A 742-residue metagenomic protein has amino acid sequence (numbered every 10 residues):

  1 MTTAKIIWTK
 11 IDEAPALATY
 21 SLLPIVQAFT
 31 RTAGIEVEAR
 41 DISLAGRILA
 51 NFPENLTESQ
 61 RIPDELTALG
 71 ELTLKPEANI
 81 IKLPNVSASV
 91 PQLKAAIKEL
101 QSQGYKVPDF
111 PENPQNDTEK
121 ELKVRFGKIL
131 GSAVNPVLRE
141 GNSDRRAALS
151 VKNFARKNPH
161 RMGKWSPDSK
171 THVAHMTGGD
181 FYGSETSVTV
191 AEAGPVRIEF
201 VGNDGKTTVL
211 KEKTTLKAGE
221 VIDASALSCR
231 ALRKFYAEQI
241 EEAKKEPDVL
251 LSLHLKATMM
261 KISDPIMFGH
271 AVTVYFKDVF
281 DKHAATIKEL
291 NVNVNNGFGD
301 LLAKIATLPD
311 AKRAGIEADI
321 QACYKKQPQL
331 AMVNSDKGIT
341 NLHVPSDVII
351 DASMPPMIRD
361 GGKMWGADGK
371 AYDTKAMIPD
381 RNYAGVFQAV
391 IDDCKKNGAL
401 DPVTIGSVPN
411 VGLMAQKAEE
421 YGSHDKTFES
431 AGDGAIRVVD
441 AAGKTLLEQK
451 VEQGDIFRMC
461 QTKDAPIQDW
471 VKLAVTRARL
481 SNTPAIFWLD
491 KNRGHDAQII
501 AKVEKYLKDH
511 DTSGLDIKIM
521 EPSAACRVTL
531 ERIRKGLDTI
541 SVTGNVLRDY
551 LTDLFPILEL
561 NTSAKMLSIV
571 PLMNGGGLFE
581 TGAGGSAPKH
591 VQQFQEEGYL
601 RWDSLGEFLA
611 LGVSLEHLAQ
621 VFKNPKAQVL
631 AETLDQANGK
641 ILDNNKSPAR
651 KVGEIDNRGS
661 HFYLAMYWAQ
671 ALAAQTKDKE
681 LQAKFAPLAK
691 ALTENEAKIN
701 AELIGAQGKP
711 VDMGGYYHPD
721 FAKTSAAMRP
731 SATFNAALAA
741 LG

Functional and structural regions predicted by a protein language model:
T2-G269, D278-K502, Y506-V528, R532-W668 (+3 more regions): Extended, well-ordered protein cores
V274-Y275: Short active-site loop/helix that positions an aromatic residue
Q628, K679-A683: Short, solvent-exposed positions on alpha-helices
N644-N645, K651-G659, P687, K709-M713 (+2 more regions): Terminal, compositionally biased segments used for targeting/anchoring and flexible tails
A673-T676: Ligand-binding pocket scaffold of soluble enzyme catalytic domains
Q682-K690: Short, charged, amphipathic alpha-helical segments
N700-Y717: A glycine-biased, small/acidic residue-tolerant capping/turn segment at secondary-structure junctions
P719-G742: C-terminal accessory extensions/subdomains outside the catalytic/core fold
